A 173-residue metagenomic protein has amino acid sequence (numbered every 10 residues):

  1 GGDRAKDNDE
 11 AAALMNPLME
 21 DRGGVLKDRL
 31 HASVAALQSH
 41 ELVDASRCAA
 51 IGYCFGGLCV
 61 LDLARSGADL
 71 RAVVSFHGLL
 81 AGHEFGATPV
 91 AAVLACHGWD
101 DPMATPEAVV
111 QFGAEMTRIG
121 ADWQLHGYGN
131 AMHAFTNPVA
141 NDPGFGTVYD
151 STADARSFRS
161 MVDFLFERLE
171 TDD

Functional and structural regions predicted by a protein language model:
G1-D173: N-terminal cap/leader regions of alpha/beta-hydrolase-fold enzymes, predominantly small-molecule hydrolases
